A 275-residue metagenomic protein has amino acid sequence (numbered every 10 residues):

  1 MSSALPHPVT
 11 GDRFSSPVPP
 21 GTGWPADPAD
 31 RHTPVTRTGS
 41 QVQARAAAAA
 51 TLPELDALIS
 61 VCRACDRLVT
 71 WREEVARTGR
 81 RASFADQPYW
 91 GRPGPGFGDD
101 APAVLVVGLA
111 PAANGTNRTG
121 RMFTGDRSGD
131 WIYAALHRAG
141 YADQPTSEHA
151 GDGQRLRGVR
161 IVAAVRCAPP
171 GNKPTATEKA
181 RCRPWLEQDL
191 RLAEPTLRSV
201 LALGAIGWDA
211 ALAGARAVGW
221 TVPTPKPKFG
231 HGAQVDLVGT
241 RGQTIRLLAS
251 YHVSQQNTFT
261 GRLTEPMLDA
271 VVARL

Functional and structural regions predicted by a protein language model:
M1: The feature marks either
L5-S40, R45-P227, H231-A233, L237 (+1 more regions): A polyanion-binding, active-site-adjacent surface
